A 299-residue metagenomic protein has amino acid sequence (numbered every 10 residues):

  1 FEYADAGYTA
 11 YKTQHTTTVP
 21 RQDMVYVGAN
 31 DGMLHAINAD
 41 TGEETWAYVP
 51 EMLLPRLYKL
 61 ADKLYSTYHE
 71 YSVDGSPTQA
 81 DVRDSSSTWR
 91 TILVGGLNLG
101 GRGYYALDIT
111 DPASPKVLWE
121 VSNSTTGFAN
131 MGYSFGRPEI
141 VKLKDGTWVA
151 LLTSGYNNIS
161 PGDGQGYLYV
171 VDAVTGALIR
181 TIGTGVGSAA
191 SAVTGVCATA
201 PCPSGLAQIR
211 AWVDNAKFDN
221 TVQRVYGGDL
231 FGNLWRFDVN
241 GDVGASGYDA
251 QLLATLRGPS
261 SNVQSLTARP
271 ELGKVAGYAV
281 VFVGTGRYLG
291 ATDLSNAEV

Functional and structural regions predicted by a protein language model:
F1-V299: A fold-level detector for beta-propeller and closely related beta-sheet-rich head/sensor domains
